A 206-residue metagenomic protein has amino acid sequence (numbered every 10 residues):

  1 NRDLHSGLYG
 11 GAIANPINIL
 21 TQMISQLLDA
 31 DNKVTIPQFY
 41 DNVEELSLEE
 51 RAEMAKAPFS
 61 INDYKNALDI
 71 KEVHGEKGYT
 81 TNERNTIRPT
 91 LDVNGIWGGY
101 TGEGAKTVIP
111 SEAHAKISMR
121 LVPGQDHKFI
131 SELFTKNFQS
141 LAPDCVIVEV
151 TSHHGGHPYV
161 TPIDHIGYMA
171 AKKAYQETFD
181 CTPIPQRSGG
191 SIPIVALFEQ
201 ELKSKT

Functional and structural regions predicted by a protein language model:
N1-A14: Histidine/acidic-residue-rich, glycine-tolerant segments that coordinate divalent metal ions
R2-D3, I24, K172, T182: A residue-level detector for conformationally permissive "hinge/kink" positions
I17: Glycine-rich phosphate-binding loop plus the immediately following alpha-helix
L20: Non-catalytic, usually N-terminal nucleic-acid engagement modules in DNA/RNA processing proteins
M23-D31, L141, T178: Change "in soluble alpha/beta enzymes" to "in soluble alpha/beta proteins
T35-E112, R120-L133, L141, C145-T206: An extended, acidic, His-containing surface patch that forms the Zn2+-binding/catalytic region of metallohydrolases
I117: Active-site helix-to-loop segments that bind/position phosphate- or nucleotide-bearing substrates and donors across
